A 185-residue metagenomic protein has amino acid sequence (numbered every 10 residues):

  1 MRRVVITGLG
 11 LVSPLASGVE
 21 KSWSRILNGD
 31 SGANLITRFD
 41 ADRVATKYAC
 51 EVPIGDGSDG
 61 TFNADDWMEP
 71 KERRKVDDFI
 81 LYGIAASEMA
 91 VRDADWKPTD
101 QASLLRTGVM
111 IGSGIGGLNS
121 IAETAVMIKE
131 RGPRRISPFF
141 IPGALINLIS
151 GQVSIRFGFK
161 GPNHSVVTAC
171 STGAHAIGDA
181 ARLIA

Functional and structural regions predicted by a protein language model:
M1-I115, S120-G161, R182-A185: Conserved "HGTGT" condensation-loop signature of ketosynthase/thiolase-family condensing enzymes that catalyze
P162-T168: Short loop-beta-helix segment that forms the pyridoxal 5′-phosphate
G173: Short conserved active-site loop signatures built around small residues
A176: Active-site histidine-anchored catalytic micro-motif
D179: Internal active-site segments that recognize and position negatively charged phosphoryl groups and nucleotide moieties
